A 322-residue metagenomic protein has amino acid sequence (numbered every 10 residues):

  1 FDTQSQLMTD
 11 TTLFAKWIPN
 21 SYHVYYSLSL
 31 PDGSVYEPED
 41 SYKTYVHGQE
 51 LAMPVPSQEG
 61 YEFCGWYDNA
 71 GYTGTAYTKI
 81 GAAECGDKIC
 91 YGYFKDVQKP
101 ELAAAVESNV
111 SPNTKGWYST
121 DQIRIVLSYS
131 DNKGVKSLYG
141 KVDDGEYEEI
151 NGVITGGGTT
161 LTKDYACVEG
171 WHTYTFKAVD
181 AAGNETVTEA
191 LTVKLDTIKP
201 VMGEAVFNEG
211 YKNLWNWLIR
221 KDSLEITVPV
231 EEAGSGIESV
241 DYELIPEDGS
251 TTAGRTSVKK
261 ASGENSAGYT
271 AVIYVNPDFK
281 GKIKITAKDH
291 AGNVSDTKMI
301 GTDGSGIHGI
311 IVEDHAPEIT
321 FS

Functional and structural regions predicted by a protein language model:
F1-A103, T114-K115, L127, A190 (+1 more regions): Secondary-structure capping and domain/repeat boundary segments
P19, C64, K95-S322: Low-complexity, disordered linker/stalk regions enriched in Pro/Thr/Ser/Gly
